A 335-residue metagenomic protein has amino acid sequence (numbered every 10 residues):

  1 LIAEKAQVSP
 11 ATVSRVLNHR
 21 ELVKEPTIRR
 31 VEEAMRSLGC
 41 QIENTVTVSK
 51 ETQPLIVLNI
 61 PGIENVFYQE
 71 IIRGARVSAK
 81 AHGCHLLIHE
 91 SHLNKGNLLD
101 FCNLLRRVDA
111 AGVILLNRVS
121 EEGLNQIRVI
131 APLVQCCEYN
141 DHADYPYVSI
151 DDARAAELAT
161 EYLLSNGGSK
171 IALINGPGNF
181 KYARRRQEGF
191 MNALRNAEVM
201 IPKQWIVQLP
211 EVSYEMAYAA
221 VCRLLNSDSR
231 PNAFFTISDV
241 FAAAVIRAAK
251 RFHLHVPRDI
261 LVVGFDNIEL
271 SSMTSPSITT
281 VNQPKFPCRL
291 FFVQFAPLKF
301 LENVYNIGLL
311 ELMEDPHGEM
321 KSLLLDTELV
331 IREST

Functional and structural regions predicted by a protein language model:
L1-E51: N-terminal helix-turn-helix DNA-binding module of bacterial transcription factors
P10-R15, T47-E64, Y162, K170-P177: Short beta-strand segments enriched in small/hydrophobic residues
M35-F67, I71-R73, H82, R107: N-terminal helix-turn-helix/winged-helix DNA-binding helices and compositionally similar short basic alpha-helical
I60-E70, I88-N97, V148-L158, I174-A220 (+6 more regions): Hinge/beta->alpha junction and helix N-cap segments in small-molecule ligand-binding domains
V77-E122: Central regulatory/effector-binding core of bacterial HTH transcription factors
D109-N117, A172-N175, V207, D228-S238 (+1 more regions): Periplasmic-binding protein-like
L116-L158, V240, D266-I278: Flexible loop/hinge segments that line or gate small-molecule binding clefts
C222-T335: Flexible loop/turn connectors
